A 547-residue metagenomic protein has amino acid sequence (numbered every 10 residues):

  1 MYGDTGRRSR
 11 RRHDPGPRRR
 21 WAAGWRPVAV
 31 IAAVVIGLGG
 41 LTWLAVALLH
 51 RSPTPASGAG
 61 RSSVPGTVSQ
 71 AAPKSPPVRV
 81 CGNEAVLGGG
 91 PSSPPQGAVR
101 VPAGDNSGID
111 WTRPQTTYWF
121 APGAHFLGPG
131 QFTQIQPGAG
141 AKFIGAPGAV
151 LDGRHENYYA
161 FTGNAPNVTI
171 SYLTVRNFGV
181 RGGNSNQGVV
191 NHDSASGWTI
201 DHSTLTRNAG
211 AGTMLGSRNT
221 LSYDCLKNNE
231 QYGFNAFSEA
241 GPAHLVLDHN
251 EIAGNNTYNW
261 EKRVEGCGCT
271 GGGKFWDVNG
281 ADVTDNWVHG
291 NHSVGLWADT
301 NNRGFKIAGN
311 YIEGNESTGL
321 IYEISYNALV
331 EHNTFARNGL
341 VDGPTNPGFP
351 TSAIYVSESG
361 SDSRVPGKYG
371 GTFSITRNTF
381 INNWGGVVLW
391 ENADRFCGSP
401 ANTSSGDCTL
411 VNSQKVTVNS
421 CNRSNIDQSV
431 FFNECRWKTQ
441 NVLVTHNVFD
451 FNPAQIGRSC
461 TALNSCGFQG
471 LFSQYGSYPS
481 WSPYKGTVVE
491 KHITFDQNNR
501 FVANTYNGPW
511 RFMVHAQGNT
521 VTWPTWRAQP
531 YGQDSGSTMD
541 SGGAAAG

Functional and structural regions predicted by a protein language model:
M1-W25: Terminal targeting segments of Actinobacterial cell-envelope proteins
G3, L49-S52, S413-K415: Short, flexible coil/linker elements and helix-boundary hinge sites characteristic of intrinsically disordered
G16, T54, K74-S75: Intrinsically disordered, low-complexity proline-rich regions
W25-A47: Secretory targeting and sorting signals
G40-A71: C-terminal region of N-terminal signal peptides and the immediate post-cleavage residues of exported proteins
V68, A72-G547: Extracellular parallel beta-helix/beta-solenoid repeat domains
